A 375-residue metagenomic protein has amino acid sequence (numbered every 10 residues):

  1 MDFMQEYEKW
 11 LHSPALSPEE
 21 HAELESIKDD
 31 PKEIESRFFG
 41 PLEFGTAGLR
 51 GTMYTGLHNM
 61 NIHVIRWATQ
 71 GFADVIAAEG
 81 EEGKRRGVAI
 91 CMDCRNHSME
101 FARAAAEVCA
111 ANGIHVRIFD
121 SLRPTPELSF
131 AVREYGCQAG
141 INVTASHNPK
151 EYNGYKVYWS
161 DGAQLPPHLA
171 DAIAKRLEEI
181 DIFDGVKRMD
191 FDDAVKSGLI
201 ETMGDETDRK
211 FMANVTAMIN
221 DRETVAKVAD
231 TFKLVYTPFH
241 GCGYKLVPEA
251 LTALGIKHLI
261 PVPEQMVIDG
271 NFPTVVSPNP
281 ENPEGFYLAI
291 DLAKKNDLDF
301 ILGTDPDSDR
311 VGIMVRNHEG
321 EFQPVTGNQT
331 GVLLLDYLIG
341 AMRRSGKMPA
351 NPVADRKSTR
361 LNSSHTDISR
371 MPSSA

Functional and structural regions predicted by a protein language model:
Y7-A105, A194-T231, C242: An N-terminal, well-structured beta->alpha segment
E33-L42, N153-G285, D291-A293: Gly/Ser/Thr-enriched, mixed-charge loops and adjacent short helices that form phosphate/oxyanion-binding elements
N59, M92-E100, V116-R123, S160-H168 (+7 more regions): Alpha-helix capping and helix-loop boundary segments enriched in small/acidic/polar residues
Q70, R103, E107, P126 (+7 more regions): Residues on a specific face of well-ordered alpha-helices
A77-G83, V108-R117, Y135-A139, F183 (+6 more regions): Secondary-structure transition/capping motifs at alpha-helix termini and the adjoining loop/turn into the next element
A89-Y152, K257-I313: N-terminal small/polar loop signature for handling phosphorylated ligands or for N-terminal nucleophile
S160-A163, K175, D181, K294-R360: Replace "Mg2+/Mn2+-dependent" with "divalent metal-dependent
T359-S363, A375: Conserved small/polar residues in nucleotide/adenosyl-binding loops
